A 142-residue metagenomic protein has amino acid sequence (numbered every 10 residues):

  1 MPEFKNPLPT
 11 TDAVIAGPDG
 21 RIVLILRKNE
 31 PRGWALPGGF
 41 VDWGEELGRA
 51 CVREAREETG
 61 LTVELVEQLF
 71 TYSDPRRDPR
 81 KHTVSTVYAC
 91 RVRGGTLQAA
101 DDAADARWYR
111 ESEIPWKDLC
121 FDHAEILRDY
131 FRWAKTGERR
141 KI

Functional and structural regions predicted by a protein language model:
M1-I22: Conserved N-terminal beta-strand and adjoining loop/helix that marks the start of the Nudix/MutT-like hydrolase domain
P7, R32, R80-V84: Residue-level preference for beta-strand/loop junctions
A13, Q68, Y88-C90: A structural signal for short, well-ordered beta-strand segments
I15-A16, L24, C90-V92, W108: Conserved hydrophobic "DFG−1" position in protein kinase catalytic cores
G17, S73-T96, D129-K135: Active-site-adjacent beta-strand/loop module that shapes the phosphate/pyrophosphate-binding cleft
G17-E57, L61: Conserved Nudix-box catalytic region and its N-terminal flanking loop in Nudix hydrolases and closely related
L61-F70: A short coil-to-beta-strand element that immediately follows conserved catalytic motifs
A89, Q98-R132: NUDIX/MutT-family hydrolases
